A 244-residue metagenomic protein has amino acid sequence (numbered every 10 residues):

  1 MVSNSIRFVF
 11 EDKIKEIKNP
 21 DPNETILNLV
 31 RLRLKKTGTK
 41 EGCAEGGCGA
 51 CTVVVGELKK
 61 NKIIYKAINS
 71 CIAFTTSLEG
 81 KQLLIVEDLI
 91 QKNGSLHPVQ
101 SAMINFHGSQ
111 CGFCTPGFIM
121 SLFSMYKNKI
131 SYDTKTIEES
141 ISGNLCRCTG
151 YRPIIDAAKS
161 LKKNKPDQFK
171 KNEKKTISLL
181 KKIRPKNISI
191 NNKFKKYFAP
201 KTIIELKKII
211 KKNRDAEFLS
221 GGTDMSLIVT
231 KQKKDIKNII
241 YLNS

Functional and structural regions predicted by a protein language model:
M1-I204, A216: Signature of N-terminal electron-transfer/Fe-S-associated modules in redox systems
G42, I210, T230-K231: Short secondary-structure boundary/capping segments within folded domains
I68-F74, L227-S244: Structural signature of FAD isoalloxazine-binding scaffolds in flavoprotein oxidoreductases
I155, M225-L227: Short, active-site-adjacent cap segments at secondary-structure transitions
L206-N213: A short acidic-Thr-Gly-centered motif at the start of a beta-strand
A216-F218, N238: Generic beta-sheet signal
L219-D224: Glycine-rich beta-strand-to-loop/alpha-helix junction loops that act as flexible
